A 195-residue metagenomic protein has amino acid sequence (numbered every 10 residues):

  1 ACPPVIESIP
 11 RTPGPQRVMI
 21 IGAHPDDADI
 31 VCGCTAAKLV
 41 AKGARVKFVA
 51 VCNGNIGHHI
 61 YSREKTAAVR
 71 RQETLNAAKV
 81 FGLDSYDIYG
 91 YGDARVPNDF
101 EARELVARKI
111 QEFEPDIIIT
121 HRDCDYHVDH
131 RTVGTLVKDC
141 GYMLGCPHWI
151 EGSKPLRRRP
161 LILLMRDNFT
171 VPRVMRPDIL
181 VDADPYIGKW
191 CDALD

Functional and structural regions predicted by a protein language model:
A1-I21, D99-D195: Metal-dependent de-N-acetylase/amidase catalytic core
C2-F113, M143: Active-site rim/loop-helix segments in enzyme catalytic domains that contact anionic ligands
